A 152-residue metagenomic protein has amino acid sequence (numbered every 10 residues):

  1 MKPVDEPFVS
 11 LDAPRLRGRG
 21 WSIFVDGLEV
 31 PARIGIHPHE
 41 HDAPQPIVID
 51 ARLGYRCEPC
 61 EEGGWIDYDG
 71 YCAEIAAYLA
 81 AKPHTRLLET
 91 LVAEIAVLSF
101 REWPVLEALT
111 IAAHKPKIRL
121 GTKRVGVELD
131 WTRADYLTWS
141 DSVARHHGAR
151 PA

Functional and structural regions predicted by a protein language model:
M1-A152: N-terminal, polar/charged subdomain of small-to-medium soluble alpha/beta proteins
